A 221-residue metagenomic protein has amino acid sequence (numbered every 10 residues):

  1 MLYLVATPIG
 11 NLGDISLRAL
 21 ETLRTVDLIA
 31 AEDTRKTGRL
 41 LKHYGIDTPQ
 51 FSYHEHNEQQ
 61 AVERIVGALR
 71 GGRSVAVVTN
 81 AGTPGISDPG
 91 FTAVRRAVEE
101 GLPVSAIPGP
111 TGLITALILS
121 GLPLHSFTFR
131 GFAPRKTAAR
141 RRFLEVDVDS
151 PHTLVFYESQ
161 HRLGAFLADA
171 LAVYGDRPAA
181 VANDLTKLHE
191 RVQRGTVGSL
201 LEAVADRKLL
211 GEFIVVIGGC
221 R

Functional and structural regions predicted by a protein language model:
M1-E55: Glycine-rich, flexible N-terminal cofactor/catalytic loop recognition
M1-L2, G71-A76, T153: Loop/turn-to-beta-strand initiation segments
L23-I29, G101-V104, H152-L154: Short active-site oxyanion
S52-Q59, A133-T137: Conserved helicase motor
V62-T111: Glycine/small-residue-rich loop that forms an oxyanion/phosphate-binding "nest" at active or ligand-binding sites
R73, H152-R221: A contiguous loop/helix-start segment that scaffolds small-molecule binding in enzyme catalytic cores
T92-S150: Class I SAM-dependent methyltransferase SAM-binding "motif I" and its flanking Rossmann-like core
